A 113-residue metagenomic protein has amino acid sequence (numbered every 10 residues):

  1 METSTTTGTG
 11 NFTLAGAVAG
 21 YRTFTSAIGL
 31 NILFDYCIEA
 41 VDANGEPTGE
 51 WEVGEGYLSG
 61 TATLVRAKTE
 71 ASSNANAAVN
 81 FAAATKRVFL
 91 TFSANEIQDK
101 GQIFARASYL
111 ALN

Functional and structural regions predicted by a protein language model:
M1-Y21, E70-N113: Glycine-rich, low-complexity segments
S4-G8, Y57-A62: Short, ordered beta-strand-loop transition motifs
S26-E55: Ser/Thr/Gly-rich low-complexity blocks that favor extended beta-strand/coil architectures
A40-A43, S59-G60, S72, A83: Trimeric beta-solenoid/beta-helix "fiber body" segments of extracellular/virion adhesins and depolymerases
A62-T69: Short, solvent-exposed secondary-structure boundary/capping segments
